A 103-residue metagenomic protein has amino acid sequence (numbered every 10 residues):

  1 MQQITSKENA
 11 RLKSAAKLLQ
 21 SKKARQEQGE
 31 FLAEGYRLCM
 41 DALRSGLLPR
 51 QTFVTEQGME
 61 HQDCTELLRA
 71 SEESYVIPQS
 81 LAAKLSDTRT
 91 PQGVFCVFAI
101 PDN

Functional and structural regions predicted by a protein language model:
M1-D63: Boundary-proximal intrinsically disordered activation/regulatory segments immediately upstream of a helical core
L67-A99: Glycine/small-residue-rich loop that forms an oxyanion/phosphate-binding "nest" at active or ligand-binding sites
D102: Nucleotide and nucleotide-moiety/phosphate-recognizing core
